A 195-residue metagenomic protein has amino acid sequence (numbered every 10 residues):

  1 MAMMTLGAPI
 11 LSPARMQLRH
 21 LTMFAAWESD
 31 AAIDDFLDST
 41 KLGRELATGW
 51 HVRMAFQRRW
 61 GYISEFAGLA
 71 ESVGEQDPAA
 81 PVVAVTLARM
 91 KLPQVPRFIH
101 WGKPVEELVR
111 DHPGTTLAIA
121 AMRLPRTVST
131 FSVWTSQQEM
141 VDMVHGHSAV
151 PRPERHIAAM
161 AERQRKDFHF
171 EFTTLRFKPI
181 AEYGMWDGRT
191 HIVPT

Functional and structural regions predicted by a protein language model:
M1-L21, D30-F36, A47-L124, E139-V150 (+1 more regions): Short S/T/G/P-rich N-terminal loop/turn motif that feeds into the first structured element of a domain
F24-A26: Extended repeat-based interaction scaffolds and adjacent low-complexity, acidic/S/T/P-biased segments that form broad
T40: Catalytic-core segment of enzymes that process non-peptidic bonds
G43-R44: Solenoid-like repeat scaffolds
A121-M122, S129-S132: Alpha-helical membrane segments in multi-pass integral membrane proteins
L124, H156-R163: Acidic/histidine-enriched, beta-strand-rich ligand/metal-binding domains
A149-I157: Short, hydrophobic/π-rich interface segment
